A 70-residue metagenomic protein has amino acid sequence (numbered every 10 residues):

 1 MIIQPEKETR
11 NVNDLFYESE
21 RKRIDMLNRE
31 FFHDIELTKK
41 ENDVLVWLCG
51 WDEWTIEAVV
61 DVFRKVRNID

Functional and structural regions predicted by a protein language model:
M1-D70: Alpha-helical propensity feature that highlights long, continuous alpha-helices across diverse contexts
